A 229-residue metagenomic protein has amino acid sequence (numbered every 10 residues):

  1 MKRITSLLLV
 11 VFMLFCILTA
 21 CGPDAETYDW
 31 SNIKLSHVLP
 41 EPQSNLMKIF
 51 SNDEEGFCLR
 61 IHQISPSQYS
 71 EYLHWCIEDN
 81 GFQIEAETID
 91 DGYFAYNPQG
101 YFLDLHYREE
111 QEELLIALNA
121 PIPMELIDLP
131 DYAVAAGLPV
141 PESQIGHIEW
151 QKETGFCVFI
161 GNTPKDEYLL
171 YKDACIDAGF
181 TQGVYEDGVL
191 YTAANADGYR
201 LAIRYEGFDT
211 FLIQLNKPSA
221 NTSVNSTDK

Functional and structural regions predicted by a protein language model:
M1-L7: Positively charged n-region of N-terminal signal peptides that target proteins for export
L8, E167, S223-N225: Compositionally biased non-globular segments, especially hydrophobic aliphatic-rich helices of signal peptides
L8-F15: Alpha-helical transmembrane segments
I17-A20: C-terminal motif of bacterial Sec signal peptides marking the signal peptidase cleavage site
G22-H62, L115-F159, P218-V224, D228: Compositionally biased P/S/T/G-rich terminal and signal peptide-adjacent segments that lie outside catalytic cores
M47-S67, H74-R108, H147-Y205: A cross-family detector of function-defining hotspots
Q99-E125, R200-T222: Repeat-associated, polar segments at repeat-unit boundaries in modular proteins
